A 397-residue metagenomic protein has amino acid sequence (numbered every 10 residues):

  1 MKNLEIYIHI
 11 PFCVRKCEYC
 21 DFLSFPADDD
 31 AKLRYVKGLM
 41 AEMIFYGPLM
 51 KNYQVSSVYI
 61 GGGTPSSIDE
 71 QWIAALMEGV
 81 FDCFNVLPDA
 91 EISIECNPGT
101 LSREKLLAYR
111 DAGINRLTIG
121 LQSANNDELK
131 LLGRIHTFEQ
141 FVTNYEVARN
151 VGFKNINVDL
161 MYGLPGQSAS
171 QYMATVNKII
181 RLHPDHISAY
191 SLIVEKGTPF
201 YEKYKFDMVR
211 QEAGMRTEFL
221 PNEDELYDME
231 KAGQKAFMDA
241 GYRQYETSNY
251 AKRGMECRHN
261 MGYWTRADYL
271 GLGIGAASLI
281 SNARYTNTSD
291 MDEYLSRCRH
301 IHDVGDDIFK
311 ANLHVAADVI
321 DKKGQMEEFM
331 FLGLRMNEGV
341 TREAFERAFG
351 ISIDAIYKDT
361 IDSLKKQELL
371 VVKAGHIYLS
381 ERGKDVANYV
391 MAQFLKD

Functional and structural regions predicted by a protein language model:
K2-I10: Immediate flanking context of iron-sulfur cluster ligation sites
K2-N3, S24-P48, Y53-I351: C-terminal scaffold of the Radical SAM
P11-S24: Local cysteine-cluster metal-coordination motifs and their immediate loop/turn environment, predominantly Fe-S cluster
F345, I361-Q367: Basic amphipathic alpha-helical segments that dock to polyanions
I351-S363: Short amphipathic alpha-helical interaction segments
K366-G375: A short, conserved structural fragment
H376-S380: Minor-groove-contacting beta-hairpin "wing" of winged helix-turn-helix DNA-binding domains
R382-D397: Short, amphipathic alpha-helical interaction segments positioned at domain boundaries
